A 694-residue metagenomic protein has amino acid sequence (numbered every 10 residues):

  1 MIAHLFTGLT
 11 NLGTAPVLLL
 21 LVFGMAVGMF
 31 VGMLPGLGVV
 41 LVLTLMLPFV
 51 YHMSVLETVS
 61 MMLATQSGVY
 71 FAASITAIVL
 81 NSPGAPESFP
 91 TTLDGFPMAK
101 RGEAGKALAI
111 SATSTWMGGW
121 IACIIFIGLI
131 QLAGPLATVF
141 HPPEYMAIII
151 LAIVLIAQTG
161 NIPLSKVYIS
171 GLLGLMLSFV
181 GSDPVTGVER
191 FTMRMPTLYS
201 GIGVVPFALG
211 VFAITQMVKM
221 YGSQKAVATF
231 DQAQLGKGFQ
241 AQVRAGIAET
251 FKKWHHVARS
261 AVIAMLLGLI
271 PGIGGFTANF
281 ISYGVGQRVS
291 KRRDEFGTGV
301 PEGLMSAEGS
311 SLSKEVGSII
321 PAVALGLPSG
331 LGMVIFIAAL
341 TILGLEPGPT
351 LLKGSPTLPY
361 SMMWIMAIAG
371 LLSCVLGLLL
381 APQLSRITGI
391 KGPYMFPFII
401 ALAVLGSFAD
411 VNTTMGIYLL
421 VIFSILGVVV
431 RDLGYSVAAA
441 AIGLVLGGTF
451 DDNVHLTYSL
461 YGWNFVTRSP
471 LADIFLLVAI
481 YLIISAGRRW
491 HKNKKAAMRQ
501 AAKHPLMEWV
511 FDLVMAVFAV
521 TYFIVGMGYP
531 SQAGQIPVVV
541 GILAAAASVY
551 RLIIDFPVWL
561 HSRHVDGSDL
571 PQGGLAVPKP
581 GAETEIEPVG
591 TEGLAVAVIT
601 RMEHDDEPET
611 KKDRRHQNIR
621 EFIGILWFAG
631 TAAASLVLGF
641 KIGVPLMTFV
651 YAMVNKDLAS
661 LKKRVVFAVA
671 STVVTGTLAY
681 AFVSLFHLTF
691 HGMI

Functional and structural regions predicted by a protein language model:
M1-T58, G134, T138, E189-V300 (+2 more regions): Helix-loop-helix hairpins and the membrane-proximal interhelical loops of multi-pass alpha-helical transport proteins
F23-V39, V69-N81, I156-N161, A261-I273 (+4 more regions): Transmembrane alpha-helix interface/packing and boundary motifs in multi-pass membrane proteins, characterized by
M33-L45, S74, G84-F89, L269-I281 (+5 more regions): Transmembrane helix boundary and interhelical junction motifs in multipass membrane proteins
T44-F49, V154, L172-L177, S282-G284 (+4 more regions): Hydrophobic transmembrane alpha-helices of multi-pass, membrane-embedded glycosylation machinery
L56-S60, P97-S114, K291-L304, L331-V334 (+2 more regions): Membrane-interface alpha-helices at helix entry/exit sites of multi-pass transporters
A109-G222, I342-Y481, S485-R489: Membrane-embedded alpha-helical modules
I335-Y360, S385-K391, R563-G573, T591 (+2 more regions): Membrane-interface interhelical connector segments
H491-V637, N655-I694: Flexible extramembrane loops and terminal tails that flank transmembrane helices in small membrane-associated subunits
